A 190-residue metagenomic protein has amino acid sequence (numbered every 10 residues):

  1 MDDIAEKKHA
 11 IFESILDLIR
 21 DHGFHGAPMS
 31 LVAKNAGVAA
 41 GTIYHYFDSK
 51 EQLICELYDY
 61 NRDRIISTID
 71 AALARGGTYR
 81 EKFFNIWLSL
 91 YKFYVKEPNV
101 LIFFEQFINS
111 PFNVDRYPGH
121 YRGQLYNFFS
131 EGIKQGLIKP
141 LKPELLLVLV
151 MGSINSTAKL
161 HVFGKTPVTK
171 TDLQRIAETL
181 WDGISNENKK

Functional and structural regions predicted by a protein language model:
M1-E6, N188-K190: N-terminal intrinsically disordered/low-complexity leader segments
K7-I15, V32, L57-N61, I65 (+1 more regions): Generic hydrophobic, amphipathic alpha-helix propensity
A10, L18-Q52, E56: Helix-turn-helix
H25-G26, R75, T166: Flexible coil/turn residues that form the inter-helical turn or adjacent wing/linker of helix-turn-helix
E56, S67-K96, L147-V150: Hydrophobic alpha-helical connector segments
D63-I66, D70, S110-Q135, E144-V148: Amphipathic alpha-helical packing segments from all-alpha helical-bundle domains
S89-F112, F163: Amphipathic alpha-helical segments used for helix-helix packing
I102-Q106, I133-T179, K190: Hydrophobic/aromatic-rich alpha-helical bundle segments in the mid-to-C-terminal region
